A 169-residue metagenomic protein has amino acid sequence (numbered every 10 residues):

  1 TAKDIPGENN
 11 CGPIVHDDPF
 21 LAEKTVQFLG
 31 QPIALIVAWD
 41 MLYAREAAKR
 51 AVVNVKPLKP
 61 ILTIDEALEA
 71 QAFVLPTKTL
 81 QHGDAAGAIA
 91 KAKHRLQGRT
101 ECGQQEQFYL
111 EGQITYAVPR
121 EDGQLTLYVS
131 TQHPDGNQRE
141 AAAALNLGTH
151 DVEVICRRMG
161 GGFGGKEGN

Functional and structural regions predicted by a protein language model:
T1-N169: Structural alpha/beta core scaffold segments of enzyme domains
